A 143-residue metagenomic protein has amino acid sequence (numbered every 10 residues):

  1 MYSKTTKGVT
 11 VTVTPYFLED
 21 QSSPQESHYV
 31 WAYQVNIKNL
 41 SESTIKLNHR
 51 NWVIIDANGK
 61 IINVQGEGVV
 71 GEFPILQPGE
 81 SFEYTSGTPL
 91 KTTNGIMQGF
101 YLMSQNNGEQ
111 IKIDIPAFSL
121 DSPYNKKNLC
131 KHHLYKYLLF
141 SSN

Functional and structural regions predicted by a protein language model:
M1-S27: Low-complexity, acidic Ser/Thr/Pro/Gly-rich terminal tails and inter-domain linkers that flank the onset of structured
V9, Y29-W31, V35, N48 (+2 more regions): Hydrophobic core residues within well-ordered beta-strands of beta-rich domains
E19-Y29, E42-S43, I75-Q77, L90-T92: Short, solvent-exposed beta-strand/turn "edge" segments of beta-rich domains on protein surfaces
I37-S41: Asparagine-centered strand-capping/turn motif at beta-strand->loop junctions
I45-I62: Short acidic, flexible loop segments centered on an aromatic residue
N63-T92: Intrinsically disordered, low-complexity Pro/Gly/Ser/Thr-rich segments with frequent PxxP/GP/PP motifs and embedded
P89-C130: Terminal connector regions
L129, H133-L134, L138: Short hydrophobic targeting helices and cationic amphipathic motifs that mediate membrane/organellar targeting
